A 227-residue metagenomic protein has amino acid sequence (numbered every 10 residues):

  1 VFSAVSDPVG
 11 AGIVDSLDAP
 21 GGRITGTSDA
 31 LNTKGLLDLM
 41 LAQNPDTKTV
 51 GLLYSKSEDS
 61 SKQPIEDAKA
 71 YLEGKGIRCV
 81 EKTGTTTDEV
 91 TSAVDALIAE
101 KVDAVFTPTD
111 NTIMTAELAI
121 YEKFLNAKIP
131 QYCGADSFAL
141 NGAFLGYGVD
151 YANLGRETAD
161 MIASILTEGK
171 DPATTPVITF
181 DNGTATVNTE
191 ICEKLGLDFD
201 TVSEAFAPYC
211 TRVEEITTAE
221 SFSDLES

Functional and structural regions predicted by a protein language model:
V1-S3, G51-L53, V80, V102-I113 (+1 more regions): Periplasmic-binding protein-like
V1-V9, G26-S28, I129-D136: Short beta-strand elements of ligand-binding domains
S6-V9, L31-T33, K56-S60, T86-E89 (+2 more regions): Solvent-exposed loop/turn segments at secondary-structure junctions within structured extracellular/periplasmic domains
D7-T49, V149-K170: Hydrophobic alpha-helical segments within soluble ligand-binding/sensing domains
D18-G22, L72-E73, P108-L166: Extracellular/periplasmic periplasmic-binding protein-like sensory domains
T25-K75, D171, T175-I191: An alpha-beta-alpha
T83-I98: Structural motif
S164-S227: Hinge/cleft segment of the Venus flytrap/periplasmic-binding protein
